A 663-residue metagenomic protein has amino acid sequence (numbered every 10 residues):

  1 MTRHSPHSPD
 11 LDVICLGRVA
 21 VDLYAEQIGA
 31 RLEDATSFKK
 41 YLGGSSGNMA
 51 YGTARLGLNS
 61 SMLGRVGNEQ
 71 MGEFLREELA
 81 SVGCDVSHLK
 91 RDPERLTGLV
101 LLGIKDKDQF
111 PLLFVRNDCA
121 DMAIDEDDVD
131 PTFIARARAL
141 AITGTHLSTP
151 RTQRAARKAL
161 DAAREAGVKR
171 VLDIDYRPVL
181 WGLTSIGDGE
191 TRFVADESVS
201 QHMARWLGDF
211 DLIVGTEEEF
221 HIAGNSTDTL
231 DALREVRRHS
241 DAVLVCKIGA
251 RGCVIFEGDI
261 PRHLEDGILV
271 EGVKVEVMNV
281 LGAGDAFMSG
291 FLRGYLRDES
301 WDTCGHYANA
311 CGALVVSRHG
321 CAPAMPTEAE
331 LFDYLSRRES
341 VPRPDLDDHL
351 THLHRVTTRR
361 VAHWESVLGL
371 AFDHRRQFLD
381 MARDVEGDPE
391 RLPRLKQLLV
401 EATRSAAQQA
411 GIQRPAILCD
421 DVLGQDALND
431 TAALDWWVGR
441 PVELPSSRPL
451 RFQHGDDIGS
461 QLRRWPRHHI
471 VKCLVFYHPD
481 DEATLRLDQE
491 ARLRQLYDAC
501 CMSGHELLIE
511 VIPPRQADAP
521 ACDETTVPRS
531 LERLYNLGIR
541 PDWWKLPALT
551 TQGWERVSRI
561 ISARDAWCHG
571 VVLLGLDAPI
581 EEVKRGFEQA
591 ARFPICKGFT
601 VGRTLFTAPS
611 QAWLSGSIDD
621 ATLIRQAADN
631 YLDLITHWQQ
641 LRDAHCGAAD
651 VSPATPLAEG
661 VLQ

Functional and structural regions predicted by a protein language model:
T2-D85, I124, E276, L370: Glycine-rich phosphate/adenosyl-contacting loop at the front of the ribokinase-like
T2-I14, A162-E165, N225-H349: Conserved phosphate-binding/catalytic region of the ribokinase-like
N59-G144, F332-V341: Conserved N-terminal subdomain of the carbohydrate kinase-like
A139-E235, A242-C246, A250-D259, C500 (+2 more regions): Conserved beta-alpha-beta core of the PfkB/ribokinase-like small-molecule kinase fold
A141, T145-P150, A159-R164, V168-R170 (+1 more regions): Hydrophobic alpha-helical segments and helix pairs
V341-A483, H569, E581-A590, P594-K597 (+1 more regions): Alpha/beta catalytic barrel-like cores
L370, E510, W544, G602: Conserved, mostly hydrophobic/aromatic
A416-D420, H469-Q489, D523, S530-W554 (+1 more regions): Catalytic beta/alpha-barrel core
